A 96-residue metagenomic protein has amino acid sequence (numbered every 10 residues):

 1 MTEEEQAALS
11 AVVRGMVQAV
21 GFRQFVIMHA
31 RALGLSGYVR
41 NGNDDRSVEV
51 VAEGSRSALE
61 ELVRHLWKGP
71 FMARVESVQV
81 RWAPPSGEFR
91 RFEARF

Functional and structural regions predicted by a protein language model:
M1-F96: Intrinsically disordered, low-complexity, mixed-charge
